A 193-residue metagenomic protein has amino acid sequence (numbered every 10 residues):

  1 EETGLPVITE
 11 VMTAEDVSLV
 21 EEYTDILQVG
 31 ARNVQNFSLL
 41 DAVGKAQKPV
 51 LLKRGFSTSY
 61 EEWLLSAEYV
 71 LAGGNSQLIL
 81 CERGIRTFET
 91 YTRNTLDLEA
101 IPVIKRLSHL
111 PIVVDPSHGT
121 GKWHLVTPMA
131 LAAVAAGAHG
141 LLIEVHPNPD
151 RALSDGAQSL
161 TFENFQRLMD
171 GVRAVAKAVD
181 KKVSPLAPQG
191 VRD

Functional and structural regions predicted by a protein language model:
E1-T24, N36-L39: N-terminal active-site wall of soluble small-molecule enzyme domains
E1-V7, A42-P49, L98-V113, Q158-K181: Alpha-helix-loop-beta-strand connector modules within alpha/beta enzyme cores
M12-A14, R32, G55-S57, R83-T87 (+3 more regions): Active-site beta-loop-alpha junctions enriched in small/polar residues
E15-E22, Y60-S66, G121-H139, P147 (+1 more regions): Catalytic cores of alpha/beta
I26, R32-E99: Conserved anion-binding
A31-Q35, A133-Q158: Glycine-rich phosphate-binding active-site loops on the catalytic face of alpha/beta enzymes
L71-A133: Active-site/ligand-binding-proximal alpha/beta "capping" segment
